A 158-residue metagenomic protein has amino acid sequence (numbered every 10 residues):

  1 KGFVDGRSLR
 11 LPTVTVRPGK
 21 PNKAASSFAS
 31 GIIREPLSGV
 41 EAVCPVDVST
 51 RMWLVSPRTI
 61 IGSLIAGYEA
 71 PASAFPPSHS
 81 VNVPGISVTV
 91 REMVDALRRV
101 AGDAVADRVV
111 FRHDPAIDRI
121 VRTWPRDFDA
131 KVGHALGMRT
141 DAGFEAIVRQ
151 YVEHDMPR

Functional and structural regions predicted by a protein language model:
K1-T50, P57: NAD(P)-dependent short-chain dehydrogenase/reductase
K23-S27, M52-R58, V88, F128 (+1 more regions): Residue-level signal for the nucleotide or nucleotide-sugar donor/cofactor binding architecture
S30, R91-D95, D127: Short, surface-exposed alpha-helical segments at coil->helix boundaries
P36, P45, I61-D118: Mid/C-terminal beta-alpha module of Rossmann-like enzyme folds, strongest in SDR-family dehydrogenases/epimerases
R58-E69, E145, R149-V152: Amphipathic alpha-helical segments that line or abut small-molecule/effector binding pockets and mediate allosteric
F111-H113, P125-H134, A142-R158: Amphipathic terminal alpha-helices
R119-I120, P125: C-terminal capping/gating helix-and-loop segments adjacent to ligand/active sites or protein-protein/ligand interfaces
